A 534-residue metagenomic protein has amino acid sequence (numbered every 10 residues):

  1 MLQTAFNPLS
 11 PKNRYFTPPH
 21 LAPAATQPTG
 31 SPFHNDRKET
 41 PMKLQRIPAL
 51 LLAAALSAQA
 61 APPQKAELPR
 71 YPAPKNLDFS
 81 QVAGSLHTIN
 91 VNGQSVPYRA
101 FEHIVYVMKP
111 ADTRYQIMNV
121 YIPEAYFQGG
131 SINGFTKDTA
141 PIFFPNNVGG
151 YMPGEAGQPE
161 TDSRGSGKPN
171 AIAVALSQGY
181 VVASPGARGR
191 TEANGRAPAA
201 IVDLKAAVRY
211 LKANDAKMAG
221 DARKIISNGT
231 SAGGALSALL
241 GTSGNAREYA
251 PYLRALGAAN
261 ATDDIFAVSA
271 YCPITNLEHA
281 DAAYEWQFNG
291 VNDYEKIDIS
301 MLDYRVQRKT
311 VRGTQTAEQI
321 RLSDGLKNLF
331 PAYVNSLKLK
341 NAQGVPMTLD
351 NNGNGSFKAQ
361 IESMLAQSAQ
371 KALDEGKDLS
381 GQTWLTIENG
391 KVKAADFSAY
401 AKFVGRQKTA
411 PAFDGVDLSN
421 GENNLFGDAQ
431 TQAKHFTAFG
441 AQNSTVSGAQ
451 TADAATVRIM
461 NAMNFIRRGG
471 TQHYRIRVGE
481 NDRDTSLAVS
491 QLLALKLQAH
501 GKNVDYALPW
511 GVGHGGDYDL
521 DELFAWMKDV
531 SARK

Functional and structural regions predicted by a protein language model:
P63-G134: Catalytic-loop region of hydrolases
P110-R114, S243-R254, A259-T262, P273 (+4 more regions): Mobile cap/lid helix-loop segments that gate and shape the active-site cleft of serine hydrolases
M118, K137-G149: Short beta-strand element of the alpha/beta-hydrolase
P159-Y180: Short amphipathic alpha-helix adjacent to the substrate-entry channel of hydrolases
S177-T191: Conserved alpha/beta-hydrolase
G195-A216: Alpha/beta-hydrolase active-site loop
A213-W286: Primarily recognizes the serine-hydrolase "nucleophile elbow" in alpha/beta-hydrolase and SGNH/GDSL folds
A280-Y284, I320, D324-D378, R475-D482 (+2 more regions): C-terminal catalytic histidine-bearing segment of alpha/beta-hydrolase fold enzymes
